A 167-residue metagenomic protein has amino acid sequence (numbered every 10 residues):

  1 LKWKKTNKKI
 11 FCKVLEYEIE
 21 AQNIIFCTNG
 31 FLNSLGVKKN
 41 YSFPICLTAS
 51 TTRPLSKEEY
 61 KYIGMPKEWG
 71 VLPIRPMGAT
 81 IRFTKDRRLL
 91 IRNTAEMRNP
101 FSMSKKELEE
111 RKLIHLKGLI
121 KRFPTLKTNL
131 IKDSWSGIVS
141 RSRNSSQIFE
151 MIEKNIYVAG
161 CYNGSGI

Functional and structural regions predicted by a protein language model:
L1-I10: A conserved short coil-to-beta-strand element within the FAD-binding core of flavoproteins
K5, R141, G166-I167: Secondary-structure boundary/capping motif
K13, I156: Ligand-binding pocket scaffold of soluble enzyme catalytic domains
E18-E58, Y62-K154: Active-site substrate-recognition segment that forms the wall of the catalytic cavity or substrate channel
F101-E107, V158-I167: A conserved FAD-binding loop/helix module that cradles the flavin
